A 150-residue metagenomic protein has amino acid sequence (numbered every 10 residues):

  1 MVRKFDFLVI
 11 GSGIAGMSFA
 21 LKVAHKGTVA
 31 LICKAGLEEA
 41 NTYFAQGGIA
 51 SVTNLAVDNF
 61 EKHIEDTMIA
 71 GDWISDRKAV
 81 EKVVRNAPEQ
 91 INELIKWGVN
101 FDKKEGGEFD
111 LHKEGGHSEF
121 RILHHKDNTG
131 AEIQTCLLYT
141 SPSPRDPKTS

Functional and structural regions predicted by a protein language model:
F7-A30: N-terminal Rossmann-like FAD-binding beta1-loop-alpha1 element of flavoenzymes
H25-F44: Glycine-rich FAD pyrophosphate-binding loop
S51-K82: Glycine-rich active-site loop/strand segments that organize a redox cofactor
A70-D110: Rossmann-like flavin
A79-R85, L123-C136: Short beta-strand to alpha-helix junction loop
K103-H125, G130: Terminal amphipathic helices with adjacent charged low-complexity linkers/tails
Y139-R145: Conserved small/polar residues in nucleotide/adenosyl-binding loops
